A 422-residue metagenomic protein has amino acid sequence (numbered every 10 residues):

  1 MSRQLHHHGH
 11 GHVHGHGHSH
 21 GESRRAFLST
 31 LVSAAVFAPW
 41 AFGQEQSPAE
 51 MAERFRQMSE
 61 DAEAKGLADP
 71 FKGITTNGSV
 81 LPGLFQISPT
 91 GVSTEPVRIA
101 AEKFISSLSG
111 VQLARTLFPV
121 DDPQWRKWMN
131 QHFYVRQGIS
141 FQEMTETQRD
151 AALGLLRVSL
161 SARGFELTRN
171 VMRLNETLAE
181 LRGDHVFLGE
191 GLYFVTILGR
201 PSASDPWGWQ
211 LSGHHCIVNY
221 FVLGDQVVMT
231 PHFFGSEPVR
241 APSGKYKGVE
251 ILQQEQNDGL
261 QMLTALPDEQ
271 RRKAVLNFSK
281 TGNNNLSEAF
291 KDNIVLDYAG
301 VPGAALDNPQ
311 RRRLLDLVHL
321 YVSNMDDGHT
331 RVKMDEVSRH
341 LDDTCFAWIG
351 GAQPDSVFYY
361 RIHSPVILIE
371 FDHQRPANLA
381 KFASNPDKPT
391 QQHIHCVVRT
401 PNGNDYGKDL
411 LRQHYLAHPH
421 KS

Functional and structural regions predicted by a protein language model:
M1-S23, T30-W40: N-terminal secretory signal peptides
R24-R25, R149: Basic side chains
L28-S29, L153: General helical structural elements
E45-S106, L117-V120, R126-S161, F165-S422: A cross-kingdom marker for long, charged
